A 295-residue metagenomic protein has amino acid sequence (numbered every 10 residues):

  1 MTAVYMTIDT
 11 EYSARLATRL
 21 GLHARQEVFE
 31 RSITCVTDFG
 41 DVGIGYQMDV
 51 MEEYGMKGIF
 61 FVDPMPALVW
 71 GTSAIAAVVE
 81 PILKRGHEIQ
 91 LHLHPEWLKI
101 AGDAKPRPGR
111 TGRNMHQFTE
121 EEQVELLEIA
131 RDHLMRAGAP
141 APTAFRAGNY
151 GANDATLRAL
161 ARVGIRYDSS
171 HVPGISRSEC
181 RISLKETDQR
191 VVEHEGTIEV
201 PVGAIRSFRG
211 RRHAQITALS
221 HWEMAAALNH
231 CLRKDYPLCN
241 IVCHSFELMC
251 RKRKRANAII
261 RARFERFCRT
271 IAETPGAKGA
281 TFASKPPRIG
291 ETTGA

Functional and structural regions predicted by a protein language model:
M1-R85, R136, G276: Active-site beta->alpha N-cap acidic-glycine motif
M1-T2, Q47-V50, S73-H87, K185-E193 (+1 more regions): Short amphipathic alpha-helices and their capping/turn segments at secondary-structure boundaries
V4-I8, G58-F60, I89-L93, T143-F145 (+3 more regions): Hydrophobic faces of well-ordered beta-strands that scaffold small-molecule active sites in alpha/beta enzyme cores
T18-C35, P106-M115, A258-E265: A solvent-exposed, charged loop/short amphipathic helix patch at secondary-structure junctions
C35-V42, D63-I75, L98, R146-D154 (+3 more regions): Acidic-and-aromatic substrate-binding clefts and catalytic sites of carbohydrate-active enzymes
K57, F61-G151, C243-R251: Metal-dependent polysaccharide deacetylase catalytic core of the NodB/CE4 family, i.e., the active-site-bearing domain
R146-K234: Active-site-adjacent pocket scaffolds in enzyme catalytic domains
L219-A295: C-terminal domain-boundary segment and adjacent tail
